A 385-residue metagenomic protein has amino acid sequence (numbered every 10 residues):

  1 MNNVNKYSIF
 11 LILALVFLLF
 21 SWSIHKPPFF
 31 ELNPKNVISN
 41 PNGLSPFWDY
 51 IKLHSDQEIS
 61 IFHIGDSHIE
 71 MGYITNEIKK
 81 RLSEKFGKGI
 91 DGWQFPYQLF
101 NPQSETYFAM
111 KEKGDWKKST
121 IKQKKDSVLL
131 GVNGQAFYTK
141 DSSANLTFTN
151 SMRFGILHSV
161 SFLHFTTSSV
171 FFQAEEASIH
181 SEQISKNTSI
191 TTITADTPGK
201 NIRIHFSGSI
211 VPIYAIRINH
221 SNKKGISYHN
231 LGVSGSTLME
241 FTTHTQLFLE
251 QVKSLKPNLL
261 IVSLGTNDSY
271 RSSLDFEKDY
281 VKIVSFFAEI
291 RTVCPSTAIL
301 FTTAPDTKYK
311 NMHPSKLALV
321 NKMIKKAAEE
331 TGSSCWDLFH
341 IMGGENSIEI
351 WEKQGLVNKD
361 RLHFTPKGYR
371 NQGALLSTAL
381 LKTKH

Functional and structural regions predicted by a protein language model:
M1-F30: Bacterial Sec-dependent N-terminal signal peptides
N5, M71-Y73, S269-S273, K308-M312 (+1 more regions): Extracytoplasmic/secreted cell-surface and envelope-processing proteins
P27-H63, K118-K124, L130-N133: Membrane/wall-proximal cationic-aromatic binding patches
I38-K52, F241-K253, V281-E289, A318-K322: Alpha-helical scaffolding within the catalytic cores of extracellular/periplasmic polymer-degrading hydrolases
I64-S67, L231-G235, V262-N267, T302-D306 (+1 more regions): Active-site-proximal beta-strand/loop segments in catalytic clefts of secreted hydrolases
E70-T167, Q173, E182-V281, H363: Conserved SGNH/GDSL esterase-like catalytic core that processes O-acyl groups on lipids and polysaccharides
N230, L259-G265, Y280-R291, A298-T303 (+2 more regions): Conserved, well-ordered alpha-helix/loop/beta-strand core segments that scaffold catalytic motifs
T245-Q246, D306-H385: Catalytic His-Asp segment of secreted/periplasmic serine-dependent ester chemistry enzymes
